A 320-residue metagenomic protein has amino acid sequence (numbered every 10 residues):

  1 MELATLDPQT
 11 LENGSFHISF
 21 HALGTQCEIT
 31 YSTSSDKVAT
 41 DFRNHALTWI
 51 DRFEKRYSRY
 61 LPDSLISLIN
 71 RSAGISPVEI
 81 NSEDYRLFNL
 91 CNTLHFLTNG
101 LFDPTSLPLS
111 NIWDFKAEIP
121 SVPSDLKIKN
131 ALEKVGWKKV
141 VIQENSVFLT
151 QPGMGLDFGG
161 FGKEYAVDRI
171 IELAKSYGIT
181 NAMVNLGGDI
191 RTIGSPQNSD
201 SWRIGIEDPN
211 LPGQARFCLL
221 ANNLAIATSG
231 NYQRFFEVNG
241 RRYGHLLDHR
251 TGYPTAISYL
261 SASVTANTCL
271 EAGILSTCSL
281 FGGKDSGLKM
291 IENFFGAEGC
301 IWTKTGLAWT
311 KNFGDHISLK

Functional and structural regions predicted by a protein language model:
M1-K320: Mature catalytic core of soluble alpha/beta enzymes
